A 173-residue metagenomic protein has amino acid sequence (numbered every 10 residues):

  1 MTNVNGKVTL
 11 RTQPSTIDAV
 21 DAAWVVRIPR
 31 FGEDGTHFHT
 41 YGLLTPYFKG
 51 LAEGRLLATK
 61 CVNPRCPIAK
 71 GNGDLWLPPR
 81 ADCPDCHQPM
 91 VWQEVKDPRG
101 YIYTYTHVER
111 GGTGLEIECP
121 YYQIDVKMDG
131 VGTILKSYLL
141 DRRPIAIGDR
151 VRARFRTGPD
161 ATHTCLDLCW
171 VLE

Functional and structural regions predicted by a protein language model:
T2-A58, V171-E173: A broadly conserved sequence feature marking short terminus-proximal activation segments in nucleic acid-centric
K49-R99: Cys/His-rich short segments
G100-Y103, L139: Conserved hydrophobic positions within beta-strands
Y103-T106, R154: Conserved positions in beta-strands of structured domains
Y105-G111, V131: Short, conserved beta-turn/loop elements at beta-strand boundaries and strand-helix junctions
G111-D125, T164-D167: Short aromatic-glycine-enriched beta-strand elements
L140-R154: Short nucleic-acid-contacting surface segments enriched for D/E, G, S/T with interspersed K/R
R154-E173: OB-fold/S1-family single-stranded nucleic acid-binding modules
